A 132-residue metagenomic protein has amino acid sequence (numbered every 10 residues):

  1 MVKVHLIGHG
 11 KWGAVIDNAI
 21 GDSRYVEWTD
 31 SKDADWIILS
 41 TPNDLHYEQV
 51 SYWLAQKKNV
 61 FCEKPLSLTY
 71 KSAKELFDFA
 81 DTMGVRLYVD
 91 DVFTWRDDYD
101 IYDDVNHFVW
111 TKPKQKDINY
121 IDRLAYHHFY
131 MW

Functional and structural regions predicted by a protein language model:
M1, I20-S23, A55, T82-G84 (+1 more regions): Short, well-ordered coil/turn elements that cap or connect secondary structure elements
M1-K32: N-terminal Rossmann-like dinucleotide-binding module
L6, D44, W110: Nucleotide-activated donor-dependent transferases that construct or modify glycoconjugates
I16, V26, D30-F79: Beta-loop-alpha module in the N-terminal Rossmann-like domain of NAD(P)-dependent dehydrogenases, especially those
L68-I118, H128: A contiguous active-site-proximal alpha/beta segment in oxidoreductase catalytic domains
R123-W132: Contiguous beta-strand/loop segments that form the cofactor/metal-binding neighborhood of enzyme cores
